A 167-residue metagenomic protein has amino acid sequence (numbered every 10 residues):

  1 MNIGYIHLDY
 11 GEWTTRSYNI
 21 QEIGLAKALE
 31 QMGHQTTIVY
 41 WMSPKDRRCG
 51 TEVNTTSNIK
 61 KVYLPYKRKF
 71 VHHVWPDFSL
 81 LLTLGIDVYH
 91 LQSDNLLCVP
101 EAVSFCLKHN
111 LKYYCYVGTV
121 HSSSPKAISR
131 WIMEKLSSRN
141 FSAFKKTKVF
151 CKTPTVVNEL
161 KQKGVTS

Functional and structural regions predicted by a protein language model:
M1-R47: N-terminal subdomain of nucleotide-sugar transferases
Y5, S79-C98, N110-Y114: Short N-terminal targeting/anchoring amphipathic segment
G11-E12, L97, L111-W131: A short, histidine- and acid-enriched strand-loop-helix "catalytic/donor-clamping" loop that lines the nucleotide-sugar
Y18-Q21, W41, Q92, V149-P154: Replace "coordinates the UDP/GDP/TDP-sugar" with "coordinates nucleotide-activated sugar donors
G24, S104-K108, W131-V149: Membrane-proximal helix-turn-helix segments that form the acceptor-binding/catalytic region of lipid-linked
K45-L80, L91, S122, S129: A short, charged, and often flexible helix/loop element on the N-terminal side of the glycosyltransferase catalytic
L97-P100, V157-N158: Short, well-ordered alpha-helical microsegments
S142-S167: A short, active-site helix/loop in glycosyltransferases that binds the activated sugar's phosphate group
